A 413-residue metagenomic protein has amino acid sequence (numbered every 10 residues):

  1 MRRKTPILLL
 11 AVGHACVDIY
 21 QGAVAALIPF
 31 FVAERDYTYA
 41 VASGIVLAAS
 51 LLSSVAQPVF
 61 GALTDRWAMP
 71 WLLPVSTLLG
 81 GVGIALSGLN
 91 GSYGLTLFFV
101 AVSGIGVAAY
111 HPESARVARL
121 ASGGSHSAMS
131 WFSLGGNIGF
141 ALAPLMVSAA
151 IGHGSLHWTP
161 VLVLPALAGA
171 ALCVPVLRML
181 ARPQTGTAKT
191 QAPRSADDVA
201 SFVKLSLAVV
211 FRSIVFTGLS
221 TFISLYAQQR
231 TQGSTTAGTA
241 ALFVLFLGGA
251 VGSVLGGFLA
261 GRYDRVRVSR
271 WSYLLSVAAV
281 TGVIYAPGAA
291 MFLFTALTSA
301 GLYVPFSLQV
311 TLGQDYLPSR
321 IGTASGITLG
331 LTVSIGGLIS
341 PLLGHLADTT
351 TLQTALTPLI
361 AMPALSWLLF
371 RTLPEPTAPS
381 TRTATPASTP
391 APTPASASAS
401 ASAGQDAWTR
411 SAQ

Functional and structural regions predicted by a protein language model:
V24-A25, A200-V251: Extracytoplasmic gate region of multi-pass secondary transporters
V55-G91: Conserved MFS/SLC helix-loop-helix module at the cytosolic interface between two early adjacent transmembrane helices
A56-A68, I151, G252-D264, A347-D348: Helix-to-loop junctions at the C-terminal end of transmembrane segments in multipass secondary transporters
W71-A85, L164, R267-T281: Structural signature of the two symmetry-related core transmembrane helices
F99-G135: Cytoplasmic helix-loop-helix junction between adjacent transmembrane helices in 12-TM secondary transporters
W131-M179: Helix-loop-helix hairpin linking two adjacent transmembrane segments in secondary transporters
D264-Q309: C-terminal transmembrane helical hairpin of 12-TM major facilitator-type secondary transporters
Y316-L352: A late C-terminal transmembrane helix in Major Facilitator Superfamily
